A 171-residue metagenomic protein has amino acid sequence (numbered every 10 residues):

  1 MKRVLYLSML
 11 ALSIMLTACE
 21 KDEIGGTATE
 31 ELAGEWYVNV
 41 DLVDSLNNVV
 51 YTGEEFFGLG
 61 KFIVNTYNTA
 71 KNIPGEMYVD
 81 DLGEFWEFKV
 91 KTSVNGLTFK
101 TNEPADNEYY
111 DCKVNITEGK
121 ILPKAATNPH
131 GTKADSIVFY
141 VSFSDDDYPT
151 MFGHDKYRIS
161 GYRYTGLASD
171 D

Functional and structural regions predicted by a protein language model:
K2-M9: Sec-dependent signal peptide recognition, specifically the positively charged N-region followed immediately by
M15-A18: C-terminal motif of bacterial Sec signal peptides marking the signal peptidase cleavage site
E20-E23: Bacterial signal peptide processing site
G26-D171: First exposed extracellular module after export/assembly in secreted or surface-exposed proteins
